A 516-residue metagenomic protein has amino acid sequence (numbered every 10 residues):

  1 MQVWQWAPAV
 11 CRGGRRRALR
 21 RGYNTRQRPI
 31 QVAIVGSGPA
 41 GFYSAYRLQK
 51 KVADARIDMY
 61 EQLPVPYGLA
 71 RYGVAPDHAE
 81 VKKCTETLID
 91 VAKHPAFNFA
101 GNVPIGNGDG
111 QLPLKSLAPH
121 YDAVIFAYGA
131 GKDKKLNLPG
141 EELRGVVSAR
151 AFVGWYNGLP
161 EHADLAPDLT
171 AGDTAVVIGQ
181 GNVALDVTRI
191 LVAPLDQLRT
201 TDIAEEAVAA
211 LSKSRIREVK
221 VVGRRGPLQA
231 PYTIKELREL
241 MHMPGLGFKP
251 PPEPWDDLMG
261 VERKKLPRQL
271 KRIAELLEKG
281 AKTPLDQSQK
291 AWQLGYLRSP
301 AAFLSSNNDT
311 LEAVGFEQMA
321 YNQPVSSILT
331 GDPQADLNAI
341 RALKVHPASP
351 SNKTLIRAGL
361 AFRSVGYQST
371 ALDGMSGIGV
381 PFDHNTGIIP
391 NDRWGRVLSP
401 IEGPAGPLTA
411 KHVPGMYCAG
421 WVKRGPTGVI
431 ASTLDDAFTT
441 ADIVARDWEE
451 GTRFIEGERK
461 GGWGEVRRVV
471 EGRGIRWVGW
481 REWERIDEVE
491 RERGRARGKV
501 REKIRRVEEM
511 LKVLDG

Functional and structural regions predicted by a protein language model:
M1-I30, G516: N-terminal mitochondrial targeting presequence
V32-D54, A184-L191: N-terminal Rossmann-like FAD-binding beta1-loop-alpha1 element of flavoenzymes
A55-R56, L185, R189-P350, V444 (+2 more regions): Dinucleotide-binding/catalytic capping subdomain of oxidoreductase cores
P64-A123, I273-Q287: N-terminal Rossmann-like dinucleotide/flavin-binding domain of flavoprotein oxidoreductases that bind FAD/FMN
T87-V146, Q293, A301-V314: Feature captures the FAD/FMN-dependent oxidoreductase FAD-binding
D133-K213, N385-G403: Glycine-rich dinucleotide-binding loop and its adjacent helix/turn
L143-R144, P400-G516: C-terminal, flexible cofactor-proximal segment of oxidoreductases
G145-V147, F152-A163, F303, P324-V325 (+1 more regions): FAD-site-proximal beta/loop scaffold in flavoenzymes
